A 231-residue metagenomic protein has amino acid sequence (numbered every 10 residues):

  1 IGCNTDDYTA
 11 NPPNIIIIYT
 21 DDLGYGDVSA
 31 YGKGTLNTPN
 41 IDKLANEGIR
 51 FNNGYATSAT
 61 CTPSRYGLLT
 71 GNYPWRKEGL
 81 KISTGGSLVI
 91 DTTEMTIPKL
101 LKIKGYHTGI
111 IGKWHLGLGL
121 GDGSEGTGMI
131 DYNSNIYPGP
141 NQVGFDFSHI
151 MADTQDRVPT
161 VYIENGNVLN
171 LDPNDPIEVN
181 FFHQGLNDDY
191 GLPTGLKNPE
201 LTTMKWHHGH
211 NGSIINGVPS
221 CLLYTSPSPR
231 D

Functional and structural regions predicted by a protein language model:
C3-S226: Formylglycine-dependent sulfatase
P227-D231: A short, hydrophobic C-terminal helix/tail in secreted or cell-surface proteins
